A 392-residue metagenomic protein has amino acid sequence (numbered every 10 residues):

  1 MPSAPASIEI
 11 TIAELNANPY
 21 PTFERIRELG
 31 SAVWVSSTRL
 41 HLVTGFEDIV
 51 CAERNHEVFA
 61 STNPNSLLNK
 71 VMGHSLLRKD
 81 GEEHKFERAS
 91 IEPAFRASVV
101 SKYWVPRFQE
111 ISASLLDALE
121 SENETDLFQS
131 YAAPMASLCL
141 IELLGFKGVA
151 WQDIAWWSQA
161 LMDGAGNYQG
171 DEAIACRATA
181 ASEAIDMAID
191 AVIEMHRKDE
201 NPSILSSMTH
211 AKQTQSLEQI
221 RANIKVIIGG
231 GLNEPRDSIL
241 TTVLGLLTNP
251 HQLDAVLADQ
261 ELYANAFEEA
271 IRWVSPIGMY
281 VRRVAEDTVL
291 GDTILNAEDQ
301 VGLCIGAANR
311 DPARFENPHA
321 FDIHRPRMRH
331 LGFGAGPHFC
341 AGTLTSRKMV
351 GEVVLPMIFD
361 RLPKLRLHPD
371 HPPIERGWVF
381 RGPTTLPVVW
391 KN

Functional and structural regions predicted by a protein language model:
M1-N392: Cytochrome P450
